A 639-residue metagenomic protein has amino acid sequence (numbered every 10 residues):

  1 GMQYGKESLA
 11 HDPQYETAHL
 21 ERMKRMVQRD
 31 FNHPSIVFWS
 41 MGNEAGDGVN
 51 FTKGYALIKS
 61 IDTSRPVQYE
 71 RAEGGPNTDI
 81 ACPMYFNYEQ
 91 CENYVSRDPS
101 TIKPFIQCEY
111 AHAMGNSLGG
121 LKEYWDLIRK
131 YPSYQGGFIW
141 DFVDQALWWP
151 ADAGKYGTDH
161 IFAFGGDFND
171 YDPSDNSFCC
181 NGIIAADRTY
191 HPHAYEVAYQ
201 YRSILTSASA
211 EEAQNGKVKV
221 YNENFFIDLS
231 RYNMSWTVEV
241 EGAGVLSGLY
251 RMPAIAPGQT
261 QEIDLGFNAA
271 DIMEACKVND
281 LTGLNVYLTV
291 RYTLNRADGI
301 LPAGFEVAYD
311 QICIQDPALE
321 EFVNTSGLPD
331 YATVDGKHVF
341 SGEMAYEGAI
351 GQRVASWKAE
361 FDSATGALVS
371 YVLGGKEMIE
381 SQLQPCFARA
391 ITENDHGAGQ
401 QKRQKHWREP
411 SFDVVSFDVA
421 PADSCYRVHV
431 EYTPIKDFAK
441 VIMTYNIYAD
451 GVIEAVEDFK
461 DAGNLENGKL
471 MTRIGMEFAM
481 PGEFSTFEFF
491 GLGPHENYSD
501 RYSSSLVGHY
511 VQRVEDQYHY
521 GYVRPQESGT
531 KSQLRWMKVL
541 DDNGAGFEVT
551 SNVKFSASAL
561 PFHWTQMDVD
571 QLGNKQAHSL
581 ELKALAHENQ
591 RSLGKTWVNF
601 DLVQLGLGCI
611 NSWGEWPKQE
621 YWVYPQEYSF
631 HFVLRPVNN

Functional and structural regions predicted by a protein language model:
G1-K219, E223-S230, S235-G244: Extended substrate-binding grooves/exosites of carbohydrate-active enzymes
L20, N215-N224, L265, L288-Y292 (+3 more regions): Buried hydrophobic-core signal for structured, non-transmembrane domains
Q214-G216, Y232, Q261, V286 (+2 more regions): Hydrophobic core residues within well-ordered beta-strands of beta-rich domains
N224-D228, R296, G463-L465: Short, acidic/polar linear motifs in exposed loop/turn regions
N233, E239-V286, Y292: Intrinsically disordered, low-complexity Pro/Gly/Ser/Thr-rich segments with frequent PxxP/GP/PP motifs and embedded
L246-G248, F305-D310: Extracellular and select intracellular beta-sandwich modules with Ser/Thr-enriched, small-residue motifs on
G266-G283, D298, I312-N639: Beta-strand/loop-rich accessory regions of lumenal/periplasmic or secreted enzymes, predominantly carbohydrate-active
Y292-L301: Short acidic/polar inter-strand loop motif in beta-rich domains
